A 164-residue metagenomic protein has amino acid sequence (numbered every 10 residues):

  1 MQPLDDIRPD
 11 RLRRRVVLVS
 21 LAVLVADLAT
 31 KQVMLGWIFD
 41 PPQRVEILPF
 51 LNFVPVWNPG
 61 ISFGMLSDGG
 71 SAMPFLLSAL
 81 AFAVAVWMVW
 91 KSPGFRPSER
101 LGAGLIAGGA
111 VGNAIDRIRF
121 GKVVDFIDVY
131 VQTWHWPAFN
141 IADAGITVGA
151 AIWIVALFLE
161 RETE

Functional and structural regions predicted by a protein language model:
M1-E164: Alpha-helical transmembrane bundles and membrane-interface segments of multipass inner-membrane proteins
